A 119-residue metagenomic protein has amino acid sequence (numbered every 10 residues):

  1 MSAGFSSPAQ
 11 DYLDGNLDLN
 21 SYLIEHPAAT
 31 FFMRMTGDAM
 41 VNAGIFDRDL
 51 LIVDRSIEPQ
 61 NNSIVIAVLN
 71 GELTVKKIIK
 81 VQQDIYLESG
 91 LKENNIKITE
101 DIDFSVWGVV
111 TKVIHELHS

Functional and structural regions predicted by a protein language model:
M1-V41, E72-L73, K80, D84-I85 (+3 more regions): Short, positionally conserved secondary-structure boundary motifs
D47, V68-T74, I102-S105: Short coil-to-beta-strand transition motifs
R48-D49, S63: Structural motif
I52-V53, I66: Hydrophobic beta-strand signal
I64-I66, V75-K80: Short beta-strand-centered aromatic/proline hotspots
L91-K97: Flexible, small-/acidic-enriched active-site or ligand-binding loops
